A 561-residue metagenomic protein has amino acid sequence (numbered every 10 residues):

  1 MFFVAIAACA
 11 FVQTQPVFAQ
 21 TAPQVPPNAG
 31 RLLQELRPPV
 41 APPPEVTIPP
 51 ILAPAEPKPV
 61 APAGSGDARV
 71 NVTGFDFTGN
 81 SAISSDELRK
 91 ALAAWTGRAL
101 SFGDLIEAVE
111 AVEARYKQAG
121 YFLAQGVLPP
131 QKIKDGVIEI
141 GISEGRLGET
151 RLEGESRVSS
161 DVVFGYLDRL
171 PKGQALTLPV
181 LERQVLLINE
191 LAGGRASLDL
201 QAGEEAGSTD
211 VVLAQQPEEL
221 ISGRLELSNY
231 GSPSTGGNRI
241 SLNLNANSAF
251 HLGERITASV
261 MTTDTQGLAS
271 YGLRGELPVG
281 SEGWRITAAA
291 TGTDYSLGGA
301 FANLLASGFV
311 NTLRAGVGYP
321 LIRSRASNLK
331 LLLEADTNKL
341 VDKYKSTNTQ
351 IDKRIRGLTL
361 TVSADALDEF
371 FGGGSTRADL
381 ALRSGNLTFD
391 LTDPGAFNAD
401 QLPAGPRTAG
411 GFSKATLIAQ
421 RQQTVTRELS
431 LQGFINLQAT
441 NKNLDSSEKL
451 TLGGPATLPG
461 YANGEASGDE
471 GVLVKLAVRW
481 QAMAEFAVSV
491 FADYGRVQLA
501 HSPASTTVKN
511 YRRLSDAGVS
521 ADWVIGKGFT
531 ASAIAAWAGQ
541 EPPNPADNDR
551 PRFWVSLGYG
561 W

Functional and structural regions predicted by a protein language model:
Q20-G231, M261-A269, A415, F434-L437: Periplasmic polypeptide-binding modules associated with outer-membrane biogenesis and secretion
A196, I221-G223, F250-I256, S281-T287 (+6 more regions): Repeated loop/turn-to-beta-strand initiation elements of outer-membrane beta-barrel proteins
G207, G236-I240, G267-Y271, F309-L313 (+5 more regions): Residues that define the transmembrane beta-barrel architecture of outer-membrane proteins
I221-G231, L242, G253-D264, Y271-L273 (+5 more regions): Transmembrane beta-strand segments that form the barrel wall of outer-membrane beta-barrel proteins
G223-L225, L244, I256-V260, I286-A290 (+9 more regions): Membrane-embedded beta-strand positions of outer-membrane beta-barrel proteins
G231, N245-F250, R274-S281, G316-S324 (+6 more regions): Outer-membrane beta-barrel proteins
P278, R285-Q432, N436-Q438, K442: Transmembrane beta-strand segments of outer-membrane beta-barrel domains in Gram-negative and organellar OMPs
N398-W561: C-terminal transmembrane beta-barrel domains of outer membrane proteins
